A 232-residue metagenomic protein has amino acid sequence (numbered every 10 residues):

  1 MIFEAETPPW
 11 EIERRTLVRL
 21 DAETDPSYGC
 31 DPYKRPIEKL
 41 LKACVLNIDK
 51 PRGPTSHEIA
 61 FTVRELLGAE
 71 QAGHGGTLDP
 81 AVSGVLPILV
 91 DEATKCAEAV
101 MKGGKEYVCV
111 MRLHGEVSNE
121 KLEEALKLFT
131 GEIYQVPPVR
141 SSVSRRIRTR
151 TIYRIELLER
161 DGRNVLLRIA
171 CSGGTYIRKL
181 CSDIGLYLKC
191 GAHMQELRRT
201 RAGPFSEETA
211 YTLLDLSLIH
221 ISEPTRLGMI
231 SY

Functional and structural regions predicted by a protein language model:
M1-S83, L89-L218: Non-catalytic RNA-recognition surface used by pseudouridine synthases
I219-Y232: Single conserved hydrophobic/aromatic residue that forms the stacking wall/gate of nucleotide- or nucleobase-binding
